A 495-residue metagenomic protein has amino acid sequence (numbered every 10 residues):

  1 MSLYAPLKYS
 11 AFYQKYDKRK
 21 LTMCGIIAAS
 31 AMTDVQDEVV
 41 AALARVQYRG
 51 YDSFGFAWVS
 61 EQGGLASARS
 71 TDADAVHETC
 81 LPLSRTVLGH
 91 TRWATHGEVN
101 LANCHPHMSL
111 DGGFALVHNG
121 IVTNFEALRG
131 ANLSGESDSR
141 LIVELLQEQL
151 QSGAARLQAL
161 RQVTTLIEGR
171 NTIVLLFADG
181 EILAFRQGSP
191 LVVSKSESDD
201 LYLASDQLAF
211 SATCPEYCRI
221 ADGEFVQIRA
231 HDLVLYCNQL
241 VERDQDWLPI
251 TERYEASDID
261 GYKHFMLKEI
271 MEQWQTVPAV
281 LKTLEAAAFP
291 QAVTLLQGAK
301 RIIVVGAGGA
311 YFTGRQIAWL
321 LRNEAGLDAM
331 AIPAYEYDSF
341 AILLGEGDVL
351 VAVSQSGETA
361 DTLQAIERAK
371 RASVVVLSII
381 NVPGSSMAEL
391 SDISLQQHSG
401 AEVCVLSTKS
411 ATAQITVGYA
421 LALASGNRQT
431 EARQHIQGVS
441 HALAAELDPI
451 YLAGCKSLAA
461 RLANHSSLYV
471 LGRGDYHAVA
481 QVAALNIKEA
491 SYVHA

Functional and structural regions predicted by a protein language model:
M1-T22: N-terminal amphipathic/basic-hydrophobic helices that include classical n-h-c signal peptides and signal-anchor
D17-I259, K263-H264, E272, P278-A279 (+2 more regions): Conserved short alpha-helical segments that host acidic/polar catalytic motifs at enzyme active sites
H96-E98, T283-A287, M330-E336, V376-S378 (+2 more regions): Short gly/ser/thr-rich secondary-structure transition/capping motifs
A115, L183, I303, V349-V351 (+1 more regions): Conserved beta-strand elements of the Class I
M266, Q273-I303, I393-A495: Active-site phosphate/pyrophosphate-binding segments
Q297-A444, R473: Glycine-rich phosphate-binding loops that contact phosphosugars or nucleotide phosphates
